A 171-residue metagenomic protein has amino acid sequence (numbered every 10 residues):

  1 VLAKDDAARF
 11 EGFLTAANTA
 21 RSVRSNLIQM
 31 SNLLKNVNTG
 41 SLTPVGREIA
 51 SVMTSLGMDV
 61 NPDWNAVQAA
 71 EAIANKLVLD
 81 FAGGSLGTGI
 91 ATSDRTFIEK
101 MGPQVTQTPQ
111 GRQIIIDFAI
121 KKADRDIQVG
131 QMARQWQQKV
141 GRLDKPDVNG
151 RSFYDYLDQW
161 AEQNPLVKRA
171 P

Functional and structural regions predicted by a protein language model:
V1-P171: A sequence/structure-level signal for intrinsically flexible, low-complexity segments enriched in small
